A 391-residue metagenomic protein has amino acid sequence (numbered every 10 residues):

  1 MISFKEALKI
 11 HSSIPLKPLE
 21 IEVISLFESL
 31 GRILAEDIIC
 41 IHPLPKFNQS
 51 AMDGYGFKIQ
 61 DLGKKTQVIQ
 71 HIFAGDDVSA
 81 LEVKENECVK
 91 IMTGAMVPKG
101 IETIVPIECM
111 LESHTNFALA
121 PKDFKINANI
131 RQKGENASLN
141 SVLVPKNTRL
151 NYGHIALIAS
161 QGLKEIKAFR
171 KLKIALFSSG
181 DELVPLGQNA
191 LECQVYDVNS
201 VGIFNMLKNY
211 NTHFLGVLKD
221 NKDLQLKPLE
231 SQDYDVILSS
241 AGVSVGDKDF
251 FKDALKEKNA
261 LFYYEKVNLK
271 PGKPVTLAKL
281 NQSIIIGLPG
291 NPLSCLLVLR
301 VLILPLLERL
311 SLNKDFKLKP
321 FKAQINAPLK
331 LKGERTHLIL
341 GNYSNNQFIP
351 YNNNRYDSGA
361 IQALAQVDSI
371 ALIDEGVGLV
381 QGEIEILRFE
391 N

Functional and structural regions predicted by a protein language model:
M1-Q67, D315-L338: Short, low-complexity N-terminal leaders and the immediately following helix N-cap/first helix
I2, E22-F27, E36, A137 (+1 more regions): Flexible glycine/proline-rich
I2-E6, I21-I24, E28, M52 (+20 more regions): Conserved active-site and cofactor/substrate-binding residues in soluble primary-metabolism enzymes
F4, K164-L288, P292-V298, L302: Helix-rich terminal scaffold detector
S13-P15, Y55-L215, E390-N391: Short, glycine/charged-enriched hinge/interface segments at domain edges or termini
P15-L19, D37, V97, V144-T148 (+3 more regions): Structural signal for hydrophobic packing residues in well-ordered secondary-structure cores of soluble enzyme domains
S25-L26, F47-I69, G100-T115, N342-L364: Short beta-strand/loop turn elements enriched in aromatics
L30-P43, D77-K90, L277-A278: Short, hydrophobic/aliphatic alpha-helical segments
